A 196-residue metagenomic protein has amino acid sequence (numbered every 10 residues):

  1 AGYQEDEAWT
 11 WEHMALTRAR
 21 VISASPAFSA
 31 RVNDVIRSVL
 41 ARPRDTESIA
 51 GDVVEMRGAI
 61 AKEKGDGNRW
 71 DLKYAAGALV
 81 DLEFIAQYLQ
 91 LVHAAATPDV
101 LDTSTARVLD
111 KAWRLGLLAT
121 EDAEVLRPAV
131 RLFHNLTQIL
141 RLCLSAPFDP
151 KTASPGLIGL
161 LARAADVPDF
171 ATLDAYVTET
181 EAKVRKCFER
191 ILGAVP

Functional and structural regions predicted by a protein language model:
A1-P196: A nucleotide- and high-energy phosphate-metabolite-utilizing enzyme signature
